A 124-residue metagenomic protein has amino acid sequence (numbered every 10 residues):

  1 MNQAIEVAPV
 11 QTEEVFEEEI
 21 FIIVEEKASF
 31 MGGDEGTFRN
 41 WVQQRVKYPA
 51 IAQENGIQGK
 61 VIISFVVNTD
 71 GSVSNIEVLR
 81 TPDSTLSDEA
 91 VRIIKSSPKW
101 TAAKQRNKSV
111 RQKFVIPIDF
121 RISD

Functional and structural regions predicted by a protein language model:
M1-D124: Charge-biased low-complexity segments
